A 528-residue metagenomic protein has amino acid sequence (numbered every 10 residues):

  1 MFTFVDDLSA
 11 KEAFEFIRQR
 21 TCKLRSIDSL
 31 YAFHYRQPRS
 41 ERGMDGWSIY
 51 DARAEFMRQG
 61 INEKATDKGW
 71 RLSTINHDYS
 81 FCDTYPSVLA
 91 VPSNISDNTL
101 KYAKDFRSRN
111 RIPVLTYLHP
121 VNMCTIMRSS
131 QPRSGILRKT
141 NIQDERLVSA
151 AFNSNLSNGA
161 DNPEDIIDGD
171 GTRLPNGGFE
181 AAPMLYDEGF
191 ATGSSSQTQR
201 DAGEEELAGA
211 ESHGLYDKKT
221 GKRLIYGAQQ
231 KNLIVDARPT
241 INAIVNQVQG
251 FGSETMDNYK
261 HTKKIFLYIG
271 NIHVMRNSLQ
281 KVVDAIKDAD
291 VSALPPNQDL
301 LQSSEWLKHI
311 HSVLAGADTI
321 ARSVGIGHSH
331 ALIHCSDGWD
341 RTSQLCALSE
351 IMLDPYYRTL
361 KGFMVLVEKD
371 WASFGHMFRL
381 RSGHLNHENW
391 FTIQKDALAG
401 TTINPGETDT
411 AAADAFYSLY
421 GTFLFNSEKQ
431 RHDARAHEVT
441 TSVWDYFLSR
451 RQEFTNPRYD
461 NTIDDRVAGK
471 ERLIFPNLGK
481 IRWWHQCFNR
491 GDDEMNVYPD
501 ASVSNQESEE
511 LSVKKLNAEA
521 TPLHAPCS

Functional and structural regions predicted by a protein language model:
F2-A321, R358, G362-S528: Conserved N-terminal structural segment that caps and organizes enzyme catalytic cores in eukaryotes
M127, V324, S329-E350: A phosphate-binding catalytic loop at a beta-strand-loop-alpha-helix junction that coordinates phosphoryl groups
I351-P355: A glycine- and small-aliphatic-rich helix-loop capping segment at beta-alpha/alpha-beta transitions that lines
